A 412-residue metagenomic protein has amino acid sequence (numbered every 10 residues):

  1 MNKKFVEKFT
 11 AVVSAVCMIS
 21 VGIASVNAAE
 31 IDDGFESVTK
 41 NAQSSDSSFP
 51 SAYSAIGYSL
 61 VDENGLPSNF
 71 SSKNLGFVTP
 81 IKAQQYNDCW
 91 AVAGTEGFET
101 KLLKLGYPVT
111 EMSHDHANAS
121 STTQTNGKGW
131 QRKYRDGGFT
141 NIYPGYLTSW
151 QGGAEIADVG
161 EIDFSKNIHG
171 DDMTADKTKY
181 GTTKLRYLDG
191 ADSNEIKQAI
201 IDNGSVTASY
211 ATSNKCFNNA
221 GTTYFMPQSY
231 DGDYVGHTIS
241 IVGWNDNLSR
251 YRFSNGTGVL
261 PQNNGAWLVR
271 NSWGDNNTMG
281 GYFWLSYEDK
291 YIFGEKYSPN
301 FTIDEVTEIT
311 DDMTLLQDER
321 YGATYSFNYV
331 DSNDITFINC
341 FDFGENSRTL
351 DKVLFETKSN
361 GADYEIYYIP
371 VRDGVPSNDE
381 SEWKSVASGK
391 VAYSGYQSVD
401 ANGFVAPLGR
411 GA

Functional and structural regions predicted by a protein language model:
N2-V13: Bacterial N-terminal signal peptides that target proteins for export
T10, M18-V21, Y86: Alpha-helical transmembrane segments of integral membrane proteins, emphasizing hydrophobic/aromatic residues
I19-D33: Sec-dependent signal peptide cleavage junction
A29-K73: N-terminal zymogen propeptides
I31, L66-S72, Q85, A91-E99 (+3 more regions): Predominantly the structural core of cysteine protease catalytic domains
G76-Q84: Immediate flanking context of iron-sulfur cluster ligation sites
E99-A117: Phosphate-handling active-site elements
